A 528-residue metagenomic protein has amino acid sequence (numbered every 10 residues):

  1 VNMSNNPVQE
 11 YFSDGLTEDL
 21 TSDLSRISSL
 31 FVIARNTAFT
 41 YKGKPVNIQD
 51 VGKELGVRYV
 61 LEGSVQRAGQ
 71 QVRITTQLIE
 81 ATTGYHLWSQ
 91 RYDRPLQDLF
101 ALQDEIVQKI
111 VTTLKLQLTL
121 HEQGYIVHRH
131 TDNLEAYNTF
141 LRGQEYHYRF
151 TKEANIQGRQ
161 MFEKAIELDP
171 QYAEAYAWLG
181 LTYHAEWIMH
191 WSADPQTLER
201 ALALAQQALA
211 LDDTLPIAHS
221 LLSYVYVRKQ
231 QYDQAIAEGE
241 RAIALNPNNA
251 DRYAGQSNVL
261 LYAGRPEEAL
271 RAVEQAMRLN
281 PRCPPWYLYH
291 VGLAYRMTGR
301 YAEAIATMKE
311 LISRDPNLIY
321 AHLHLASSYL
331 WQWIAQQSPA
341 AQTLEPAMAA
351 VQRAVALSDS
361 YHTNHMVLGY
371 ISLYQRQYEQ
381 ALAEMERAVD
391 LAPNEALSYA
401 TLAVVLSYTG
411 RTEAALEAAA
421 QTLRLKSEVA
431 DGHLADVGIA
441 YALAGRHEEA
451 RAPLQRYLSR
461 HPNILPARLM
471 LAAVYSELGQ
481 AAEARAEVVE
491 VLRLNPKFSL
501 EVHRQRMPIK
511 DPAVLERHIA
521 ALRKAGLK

Functional and structural regions predicted by a protein language model:
V1-E487, R523: Acidic, proline/glycine-rich low-complexity intrinsically disordered segments
R493-L494: A contiguous, mid-protein "functional segment" used to position or interact with cofactors/ions or partner subunits
K497-K528: Terminal, low-structured helical/coil segments at or just beyond the last alpha-helical repeat
